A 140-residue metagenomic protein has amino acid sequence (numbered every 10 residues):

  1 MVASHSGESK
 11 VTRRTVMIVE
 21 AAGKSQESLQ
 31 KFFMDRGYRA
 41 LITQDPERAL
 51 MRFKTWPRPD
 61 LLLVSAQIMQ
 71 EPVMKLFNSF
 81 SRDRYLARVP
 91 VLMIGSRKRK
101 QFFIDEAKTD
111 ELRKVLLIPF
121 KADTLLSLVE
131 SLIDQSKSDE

Functional and structural regions predicted by a protein language model:
M1-S25, Q30, K121-E140: Non-catalytic signal-transmission and effector/linker regions of two-component phosphorelay proteins
G23-I42, D110: Two-component/phosphorelay signaling modules centered on CheY-like receiver
Q44-L61: Acidic, metal-coordinating helix/loop segments flanking the phosphotransfer/catalytic sites of two-component signaling
R58-D60, R84-P90: His-Asp phosphorelay/catalytic-motif detector in bacterial-type signaling
L63-R82: Conserved phosphotransfer microenvironments
M74-K75, S96-V115, S127: Alpha4 helix (beta4-alpha4-beta5 surface) of REC/receiver domains from two-component response regulators
A87-R99: A short, hydrophobic beta-strand element within the central beta-sheet of small alpha/beta folds
I118: A Lys-centered signature of the CheY-like receiver
